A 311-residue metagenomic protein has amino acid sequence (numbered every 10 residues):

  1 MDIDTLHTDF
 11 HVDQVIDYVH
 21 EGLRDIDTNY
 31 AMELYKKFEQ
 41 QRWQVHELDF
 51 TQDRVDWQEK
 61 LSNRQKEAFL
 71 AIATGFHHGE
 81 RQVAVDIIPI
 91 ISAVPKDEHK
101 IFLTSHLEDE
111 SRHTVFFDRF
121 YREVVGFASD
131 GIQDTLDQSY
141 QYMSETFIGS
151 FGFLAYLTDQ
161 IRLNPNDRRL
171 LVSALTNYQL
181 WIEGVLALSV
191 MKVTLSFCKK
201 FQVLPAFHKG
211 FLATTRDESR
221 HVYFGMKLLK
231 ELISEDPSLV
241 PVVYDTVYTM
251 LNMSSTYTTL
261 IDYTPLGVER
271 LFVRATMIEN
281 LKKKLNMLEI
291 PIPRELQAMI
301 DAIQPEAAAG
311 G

Functional and structural regions predicted by a protein language model:
D2-G311: Non-heme di-metal
